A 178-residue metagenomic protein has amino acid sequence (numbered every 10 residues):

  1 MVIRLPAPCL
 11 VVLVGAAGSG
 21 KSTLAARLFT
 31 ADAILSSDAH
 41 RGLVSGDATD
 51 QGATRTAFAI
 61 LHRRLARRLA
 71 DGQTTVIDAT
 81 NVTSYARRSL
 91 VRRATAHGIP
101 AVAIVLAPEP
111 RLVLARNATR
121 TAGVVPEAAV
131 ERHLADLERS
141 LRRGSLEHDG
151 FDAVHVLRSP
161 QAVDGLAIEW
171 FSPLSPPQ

Functional and structural regions predicted by a protein language model:
M1-V14, S19, R27, A31 (+1 more regions): Conserved GTP-binding G-domain of TRAFAC-class P-loop NTPases and closely related GTPase folds
V2-L13, R68-D71, T95, V102: Catalytic phosphate/metal-binding cores of nucleic-acid and nucleotide-processing enzymes, i.e., regions that mediate
S19-Q73, L112: Conserved substrate/cofactor phosphate-moiety recognition/catalytic segment in nucleotide-dependent phosphotransferases
A39-R41, V82, A107-L112, Q161-A162: Conserved nucleotide-binding/hydrolysis micro-motifs of P-loop NTPases
D71-G72, H97-V102, R143-S145, D149-A153: Short glycine-/polar-rich loops that comprise or flank the Walker A/P-loop and associated switch/sensor motifs
T75-A79, A103: Short catalytic-loop micro-motif centered on adjacent basic/acidic residues
D78-R87: Acidic, metal-coordinating catalytic cores used for nucleic-acid/nucleotide bond scission and strand-transfer chemistry
H97-R116: Conserved phosphate-donor/acceptor-positioning beta-strand/loop module used by diverse small-molecule
